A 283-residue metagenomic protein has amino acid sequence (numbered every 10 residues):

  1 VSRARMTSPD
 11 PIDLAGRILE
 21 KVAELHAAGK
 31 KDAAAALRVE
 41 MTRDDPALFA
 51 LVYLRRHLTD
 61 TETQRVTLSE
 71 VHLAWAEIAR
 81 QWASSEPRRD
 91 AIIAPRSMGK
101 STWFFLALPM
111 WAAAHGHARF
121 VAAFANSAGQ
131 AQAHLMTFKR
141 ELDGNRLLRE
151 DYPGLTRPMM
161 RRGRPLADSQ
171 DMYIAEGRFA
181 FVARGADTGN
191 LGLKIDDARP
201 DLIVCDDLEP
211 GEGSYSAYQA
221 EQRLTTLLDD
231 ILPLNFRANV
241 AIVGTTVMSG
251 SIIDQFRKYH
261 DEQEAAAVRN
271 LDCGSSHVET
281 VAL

Functional and structural regions predicted by a protein language model:
V1-R88: N-terminal accessory segments
A76-R80, T102-A114, D206: Contiguous, well-ordered alpha-helical segments that form the cores/surfaces of helical PPI scaffolds
P87-L108: Walker A/P-loop
I92, L108-A125: Glycine-rich phosphate-binding loop of nucleotide-binding enzymes
F124-G189: Conserved nucleotide-state-sensing and coupling region of NTP-binding domains
A167-L227: Conserved RecA-like ASCE ATPase "motif II neighborhood" in helicase/translocase motors
Q222-V240: Substrate-engagement module of ASCE P-loop NTPases
I252-L283: Conserved P-loop NTPase catalytic core
